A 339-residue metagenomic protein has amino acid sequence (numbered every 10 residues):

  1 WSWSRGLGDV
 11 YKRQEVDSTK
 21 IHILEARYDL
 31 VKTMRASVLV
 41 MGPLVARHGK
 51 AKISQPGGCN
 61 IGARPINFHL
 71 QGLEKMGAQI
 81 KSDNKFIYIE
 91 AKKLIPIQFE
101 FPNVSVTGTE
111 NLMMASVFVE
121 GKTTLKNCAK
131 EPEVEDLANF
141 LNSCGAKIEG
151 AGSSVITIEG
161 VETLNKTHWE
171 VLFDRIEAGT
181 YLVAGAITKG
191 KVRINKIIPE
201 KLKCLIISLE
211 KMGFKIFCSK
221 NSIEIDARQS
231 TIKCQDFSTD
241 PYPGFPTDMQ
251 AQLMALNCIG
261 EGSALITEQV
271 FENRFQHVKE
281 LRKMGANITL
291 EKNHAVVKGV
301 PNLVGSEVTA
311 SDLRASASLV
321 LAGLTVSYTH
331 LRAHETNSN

Functional and structural regions predicted by a protein language model:
W1-W3: Tryptophan (W) side chains
R5, T33-I53, F68-K81, V104-T124 (+9 more regions): Proline/glycine-anchored alpha-helix kink/cap motifs
G6-Q14, T329-T336: Conserved small/polar residues in nucleotide/adenosyl-binding loops
G8-D29, A78-P102, F118, A138-F140 (+5 more regions): Self-splicing inteins and homing endonuclease
R27-Y28, K52-R64, P96-N103, G121-P132 (+2 more regions): Flexible, glycine/proline-enriched loop segments at strand-loop-helix junctions that form or flank small-ligand binding
A46, G57-N60, I66, N84-I87 (+7 more regions): Short acidic/polar capping segments at secondary-structure boundaries
V192-N195, F217, S263-T267: Acidic/polar loop patches that form or flank catalytic/metal-binding clefts of enzymes that bind anionic ligands
E224-D226, L265-E268: Short, conserved beta-strand edge motifs with alternating hydrophobic and charged residues
